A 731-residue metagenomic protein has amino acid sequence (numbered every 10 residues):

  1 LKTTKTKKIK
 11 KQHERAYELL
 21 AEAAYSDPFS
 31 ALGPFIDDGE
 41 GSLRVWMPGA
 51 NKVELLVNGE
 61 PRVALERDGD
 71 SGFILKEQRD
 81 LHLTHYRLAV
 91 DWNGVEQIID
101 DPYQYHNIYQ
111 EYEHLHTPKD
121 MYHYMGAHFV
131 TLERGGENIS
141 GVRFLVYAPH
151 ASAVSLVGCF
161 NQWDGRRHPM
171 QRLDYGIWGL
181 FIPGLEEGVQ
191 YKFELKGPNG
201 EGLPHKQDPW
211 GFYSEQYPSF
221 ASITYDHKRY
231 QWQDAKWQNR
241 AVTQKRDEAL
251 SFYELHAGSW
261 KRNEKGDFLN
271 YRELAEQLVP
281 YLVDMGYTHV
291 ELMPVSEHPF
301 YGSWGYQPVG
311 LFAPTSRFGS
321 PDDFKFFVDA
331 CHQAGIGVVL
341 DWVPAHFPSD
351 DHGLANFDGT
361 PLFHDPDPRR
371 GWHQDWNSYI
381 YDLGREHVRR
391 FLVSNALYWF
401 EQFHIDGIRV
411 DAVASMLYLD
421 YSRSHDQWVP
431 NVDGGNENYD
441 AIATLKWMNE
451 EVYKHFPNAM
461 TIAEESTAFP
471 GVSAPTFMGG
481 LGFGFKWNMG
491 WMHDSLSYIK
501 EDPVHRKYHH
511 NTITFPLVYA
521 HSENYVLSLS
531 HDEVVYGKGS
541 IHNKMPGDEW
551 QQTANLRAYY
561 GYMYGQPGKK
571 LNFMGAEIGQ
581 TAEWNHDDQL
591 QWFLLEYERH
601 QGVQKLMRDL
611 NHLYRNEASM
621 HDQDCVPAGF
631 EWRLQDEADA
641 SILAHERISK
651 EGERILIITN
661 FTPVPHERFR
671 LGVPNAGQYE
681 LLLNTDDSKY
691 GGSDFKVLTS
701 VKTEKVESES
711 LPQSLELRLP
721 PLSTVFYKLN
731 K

Functional and structural regions predicted by a protein language model:
L1-E40, R62-A148, R172-I177, F181-E254 (+3 more regions): The feature marks proteins involved in alpha-glucan
S30-F35, G39-G49, S140-R143, H150-S152 (+2 more regions): Carbohydrate-binding surface patches
L43-V45, G49-P61, V146, A151-R166 (+1 more regions): Beta-strand-rich binding/interaction modules
V45, V146, F193, L255 (+12 more regions): Conserved, mostly hydrophobic/aromatic
H82-Y86, E187-V189, L698-K731: C-terminal beta-strand-rich structural cap/linker in extracellular carbohydrate-active enzymes
G211-E215, A235-F252, H256-E437, V701: Substrate-binding/active-site clefts of carbohydrate-active enzymes
Y217-P218, H404-D406, Y421-Q589, R615-L671 (+2 more regions): Conserved alpha/beta catalytic core and glycan-binding cleft of carbohydrate-active enzymes
R599-M620: Catalytic cores of secreted or luminal carbohydrate-active enzymes
